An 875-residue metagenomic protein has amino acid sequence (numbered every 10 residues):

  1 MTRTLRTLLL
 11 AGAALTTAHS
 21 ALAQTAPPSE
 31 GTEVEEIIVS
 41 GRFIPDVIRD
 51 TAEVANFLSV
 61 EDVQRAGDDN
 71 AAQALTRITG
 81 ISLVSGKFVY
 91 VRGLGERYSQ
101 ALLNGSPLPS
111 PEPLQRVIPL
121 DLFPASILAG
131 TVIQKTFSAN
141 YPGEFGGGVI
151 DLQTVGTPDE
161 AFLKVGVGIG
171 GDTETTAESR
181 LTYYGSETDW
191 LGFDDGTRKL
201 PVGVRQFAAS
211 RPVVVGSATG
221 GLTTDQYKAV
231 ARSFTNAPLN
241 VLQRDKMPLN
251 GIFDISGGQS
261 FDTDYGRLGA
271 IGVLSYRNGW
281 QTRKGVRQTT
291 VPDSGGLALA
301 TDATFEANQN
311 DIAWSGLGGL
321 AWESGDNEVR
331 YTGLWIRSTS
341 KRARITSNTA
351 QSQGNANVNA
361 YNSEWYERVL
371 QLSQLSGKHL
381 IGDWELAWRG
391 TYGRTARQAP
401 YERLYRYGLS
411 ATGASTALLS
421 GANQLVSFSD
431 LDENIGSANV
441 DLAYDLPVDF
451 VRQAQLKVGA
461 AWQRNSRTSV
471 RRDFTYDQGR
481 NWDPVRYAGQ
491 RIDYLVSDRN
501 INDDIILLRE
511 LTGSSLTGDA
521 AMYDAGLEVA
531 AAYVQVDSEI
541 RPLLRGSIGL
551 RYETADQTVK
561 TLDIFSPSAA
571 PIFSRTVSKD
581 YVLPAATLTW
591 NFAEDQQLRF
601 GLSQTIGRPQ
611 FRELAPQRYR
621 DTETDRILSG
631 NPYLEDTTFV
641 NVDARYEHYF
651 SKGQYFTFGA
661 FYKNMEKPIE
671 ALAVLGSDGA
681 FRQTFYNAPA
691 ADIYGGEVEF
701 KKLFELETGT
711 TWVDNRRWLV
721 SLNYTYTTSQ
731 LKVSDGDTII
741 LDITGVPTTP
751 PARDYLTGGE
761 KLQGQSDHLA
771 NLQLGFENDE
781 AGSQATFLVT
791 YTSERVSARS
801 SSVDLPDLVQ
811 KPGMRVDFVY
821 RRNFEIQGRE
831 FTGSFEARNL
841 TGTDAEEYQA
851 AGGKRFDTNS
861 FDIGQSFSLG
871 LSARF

Functional and structural regions predicted by a protein language model:
Q24, L419, L431, S437-D441 (+7 more regions): Outer membrane beta-barrel strand-and-loop segments of large Gram-negative receptors, especially TonB-dependent
I38-S85, Y90-R92, L103, L108-L114 (+5 more regions): N-terminal plug
S110, L122-G168, A208, V215-G220 (+1 more regions): A beta-strand signature from Gram-negative outer-membrane beta-barrel systems, especially the internal plug domain
G203-I345, W365-L375, P584-T587: Transmembrane beta-barrel wall of Gram-negative outer-membrane proteins
A303, L425, S429, G436 (+2 more regions): Signature of Gram-negative outer-membrane beta-barrel scaffolds
E385-T391, T395-R406, L456-K457, T468-R472 (+5 more regions): Membrane-embedded beta-barrel scaffold of Gram-negative outer-membrane proteins
A660-M665, R682-R799, S872: Gram-negative outer-membrane beta-barrel transporters
T790-S800, R822-F875: C-terminal beta-signal and adjacent terminal beta-strands/loops of Gram-negative outer-membrane beta-barrel proteins
